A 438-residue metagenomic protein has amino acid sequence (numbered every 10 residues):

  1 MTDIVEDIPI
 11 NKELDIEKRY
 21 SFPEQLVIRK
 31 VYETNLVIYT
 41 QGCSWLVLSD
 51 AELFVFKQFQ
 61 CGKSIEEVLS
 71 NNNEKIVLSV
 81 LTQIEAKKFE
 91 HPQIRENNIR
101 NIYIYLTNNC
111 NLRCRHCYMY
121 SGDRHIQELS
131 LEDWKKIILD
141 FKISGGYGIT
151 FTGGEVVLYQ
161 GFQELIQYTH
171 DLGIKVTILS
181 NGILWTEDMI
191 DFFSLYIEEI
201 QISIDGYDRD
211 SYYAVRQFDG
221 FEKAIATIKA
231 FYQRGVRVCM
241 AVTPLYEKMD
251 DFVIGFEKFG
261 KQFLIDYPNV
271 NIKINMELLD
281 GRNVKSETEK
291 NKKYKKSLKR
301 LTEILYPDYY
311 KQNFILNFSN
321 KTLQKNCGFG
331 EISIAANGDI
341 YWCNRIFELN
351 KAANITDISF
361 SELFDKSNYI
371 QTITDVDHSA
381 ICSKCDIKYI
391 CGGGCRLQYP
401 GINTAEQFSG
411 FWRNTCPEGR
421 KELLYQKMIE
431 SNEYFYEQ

Functional and structural regions predicted by a protein language model:
M1-G122: N-terminal pre-core extensions flanking Radical SAM catalytic domains
T2-I4, L26, S194-E199, S203-D205 (+3 more regions): Radical SAM enzyme [4Fe-4S]-AdoMet core and its adjacent flexible, acidic and glycine-rich loops/tails across
D3-I4, Y20-P23, R345-Q438: Flexible mid-to-C-terminal extensions adjoining Fe-S/redox cofactors in radical SAM and related proteins
G42-S44, S121-H125, Y213-G220, I402: Short glycine-enriched, charge-decorated loop/helix-capping segments at active-site entrances that position
A51, S70-E199: Conserved alpha-helical substructure of the radical SAM core
L81-N98, D308-F314, K351-V376: Short, charged low-complexity linear segments at domain edges
R100, Y147, G328, N337 (+1 more regions): Exposed loop/turn and edge beta-strand positions of beta-sandwich/beta-sheet ligand-binding modules
C110-S121, I126, Y294-P307, G419-Q438: Charge-rich, low-complexity terminal tails
